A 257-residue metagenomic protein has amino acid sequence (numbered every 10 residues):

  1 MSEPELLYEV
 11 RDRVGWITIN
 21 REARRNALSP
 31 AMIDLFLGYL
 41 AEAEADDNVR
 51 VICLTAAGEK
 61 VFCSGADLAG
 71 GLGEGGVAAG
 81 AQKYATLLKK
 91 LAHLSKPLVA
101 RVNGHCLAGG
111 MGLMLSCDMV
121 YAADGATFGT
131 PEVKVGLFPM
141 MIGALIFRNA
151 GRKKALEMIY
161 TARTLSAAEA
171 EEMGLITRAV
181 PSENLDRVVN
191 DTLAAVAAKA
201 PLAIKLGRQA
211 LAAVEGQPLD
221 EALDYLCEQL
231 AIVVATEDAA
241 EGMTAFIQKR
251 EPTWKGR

Functional and structural regions predicted by a protein language model:
M1-G15, D46-D47, E59, A162-A168 (+3 more regions): C-terminal alpha-helix plus adjacent terminal tail
M1-T55, K89: Conserved CoA-thioester-binding segment of acyl-CoA-metabolizing enzymes
I17, R21, L35-F36, L54 (+6 more regions): Terminal peptide-recognition signature
N20, N26, G65-D67, G104 (+2 more regions): Conserved phosphate-binding and hydrolysis motifs of nucleotide-dependent enzymes
M32-L35, G80-K83, L185, L226: Hydrophobic alpha-helical membrane-association signature
G38, A56-K90, C106, P218: Glycine- (often His-adjacent) and acidic-residue-rich active-site loop that binds/positions the CoA thioester
A92-L202, T236, A240-T244, R250: Crotonase-fold acyl-CoA enzyme core
